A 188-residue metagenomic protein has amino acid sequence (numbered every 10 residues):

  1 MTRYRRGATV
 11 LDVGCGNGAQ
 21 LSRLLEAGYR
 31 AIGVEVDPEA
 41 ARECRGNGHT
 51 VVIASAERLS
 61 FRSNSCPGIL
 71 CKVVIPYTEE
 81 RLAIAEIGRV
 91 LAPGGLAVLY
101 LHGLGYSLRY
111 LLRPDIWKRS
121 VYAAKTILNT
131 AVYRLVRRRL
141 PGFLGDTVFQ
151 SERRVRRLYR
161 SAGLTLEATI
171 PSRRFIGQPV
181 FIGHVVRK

Functional and structural regions predicted by a protein language model:
M1-G7: Conserved alpha-helix/loop element of class I SAM-dependent methyltransferases that forms part of the SAM/SAH-binding
G7-G16: Conserved class I S-adenosyl-L-methionine
N17-R58: Class I SAM-dependent methyltransferase SAM/SAH-binding core
E57-I69: A short acidic, Gly/Pro-enriched loop at the edge of an enzyme's catalytic core that lines a small-molecule cofactor
G68-R81: A short SAM/SAH-binding and catalytic strip from SAM-dependent methyltransferases
R81-P93: A short glycine-rich, Lys/Arg-flanked "PGG" loop and its adjoining helix->strand segment in the class I
V98-I127: Conserved class I S-adenosyl-L-methionine
G145-G163: Short alpha-helix
